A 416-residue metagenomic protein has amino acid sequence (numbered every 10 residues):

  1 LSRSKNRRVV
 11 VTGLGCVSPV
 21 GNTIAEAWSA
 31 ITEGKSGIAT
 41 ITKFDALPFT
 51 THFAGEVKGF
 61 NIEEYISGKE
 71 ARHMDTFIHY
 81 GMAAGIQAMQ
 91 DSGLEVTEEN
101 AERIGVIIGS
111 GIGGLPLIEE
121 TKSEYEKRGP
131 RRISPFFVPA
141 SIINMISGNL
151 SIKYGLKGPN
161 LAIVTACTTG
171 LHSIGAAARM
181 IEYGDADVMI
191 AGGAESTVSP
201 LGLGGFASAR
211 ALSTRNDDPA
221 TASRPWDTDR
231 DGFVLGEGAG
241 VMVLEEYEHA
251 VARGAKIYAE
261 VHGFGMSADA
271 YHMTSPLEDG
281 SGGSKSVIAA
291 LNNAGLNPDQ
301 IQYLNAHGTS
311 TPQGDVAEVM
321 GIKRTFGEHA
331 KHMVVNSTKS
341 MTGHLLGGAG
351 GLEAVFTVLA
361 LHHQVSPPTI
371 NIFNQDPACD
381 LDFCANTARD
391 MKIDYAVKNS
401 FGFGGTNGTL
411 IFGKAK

Functional and structural regions predicted by a protein language model:
L1-E70, E248-E260, V355-T369, G413-K416: ACP-dependent fatty acid/polyketide chain-elongation machinery
L1-V11, E98-A101, A294-Q300, K331 (+1 more regions): Flexible, low-complexity linker/loop segments at domain and module junctions
R8-T12, A39, D217-A294, Y303: Condensing-enzyme catalytic core mediating Claisen C-C bond formation in acyl metabolism
V11, I24, T32-T165, A194-G205 (+1 more regions): Conserved beta-ketoacyl condensing-enzyme motif
G13, I31, G85, V106 (+11 more regions): Conserved small-residue
L47-E56, G113-L117, S196-S223, G265-K285 (+3 more regions): Active-site-adjacent elements of ketosynthase-type condensing enzymes
G81-L94, I143-S147, S151-Y154, P159-E195 (+3 more regions): Active-site-proximal alpha-helical scaffold in enzymes
K127-S134, G175, R179, Y183 (+4 more regions): Glycine-/small-residue-rich "gating" segment that lines the acyl/pantetheine channel and substrate pocket
